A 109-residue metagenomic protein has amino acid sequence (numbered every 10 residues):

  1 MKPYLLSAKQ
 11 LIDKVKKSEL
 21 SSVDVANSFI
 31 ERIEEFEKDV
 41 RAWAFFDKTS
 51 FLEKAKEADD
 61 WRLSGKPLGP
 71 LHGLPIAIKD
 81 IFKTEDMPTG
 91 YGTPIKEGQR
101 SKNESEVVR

Functional and structural regions predicted by a protein language model:
M1-E53: An N-terminal boundary/leader segment
P3, V40-W43, A58, M87 (+1 more regions): Short clusters of hydrophobic/aromatic residues that line enzyme substrate/ligand-binding pockets
Q10-L11, E106-V108: Residues within well-ordered alpha-helices
K14-V15, I33, W61, F82 (+1 more regions): Hydrophobic alpha-helix position signal
K38, P70-V107: Enzymes and membrane/adaptor proteins characterized by extended Gly/Ser/Thr/Asp/Glu-rich, aromatic-dotted
K48-H72, I78, E97, S101: Flexible, acidic active-site loops/lids enriched in D/E/S/T/G that coordinate Mg2+ and/or position polar
